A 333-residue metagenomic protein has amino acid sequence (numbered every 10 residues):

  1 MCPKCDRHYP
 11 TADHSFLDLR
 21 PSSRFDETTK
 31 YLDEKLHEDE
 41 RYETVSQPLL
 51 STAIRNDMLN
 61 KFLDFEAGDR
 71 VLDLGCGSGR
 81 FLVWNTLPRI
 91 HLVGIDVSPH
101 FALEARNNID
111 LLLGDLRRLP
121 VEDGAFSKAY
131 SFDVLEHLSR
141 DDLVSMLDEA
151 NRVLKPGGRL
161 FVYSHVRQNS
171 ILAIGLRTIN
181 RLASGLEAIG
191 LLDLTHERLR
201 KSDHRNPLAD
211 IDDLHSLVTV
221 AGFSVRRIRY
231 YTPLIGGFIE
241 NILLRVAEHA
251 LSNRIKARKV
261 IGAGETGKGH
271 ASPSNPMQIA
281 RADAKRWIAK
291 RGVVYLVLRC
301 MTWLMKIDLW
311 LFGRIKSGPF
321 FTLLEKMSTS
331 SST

Functional and structural regions predicted by a protein language model:
M1-E122, K128-F132, L147, G313-F321 (+1 more regions): Conserved N-terminal segment of class I S-adenosyl-L-methionine
P120-D123, L138-S139, V218: Activation segment
D133-H137: Short catalytic micro-motifs in class I SAM-dependent methyltransferases
L138-S139, L154-P156: Helix-to-beta-strand junctions that scaffold the AdoMet/dcAdoMet cofactor pocket in Class I SAM-dependent enzymes
R140-E149, R159-T322: S-adenosyl-L-methionine-dependent methyltransferase catalytic module, highlighting the catalytic core
